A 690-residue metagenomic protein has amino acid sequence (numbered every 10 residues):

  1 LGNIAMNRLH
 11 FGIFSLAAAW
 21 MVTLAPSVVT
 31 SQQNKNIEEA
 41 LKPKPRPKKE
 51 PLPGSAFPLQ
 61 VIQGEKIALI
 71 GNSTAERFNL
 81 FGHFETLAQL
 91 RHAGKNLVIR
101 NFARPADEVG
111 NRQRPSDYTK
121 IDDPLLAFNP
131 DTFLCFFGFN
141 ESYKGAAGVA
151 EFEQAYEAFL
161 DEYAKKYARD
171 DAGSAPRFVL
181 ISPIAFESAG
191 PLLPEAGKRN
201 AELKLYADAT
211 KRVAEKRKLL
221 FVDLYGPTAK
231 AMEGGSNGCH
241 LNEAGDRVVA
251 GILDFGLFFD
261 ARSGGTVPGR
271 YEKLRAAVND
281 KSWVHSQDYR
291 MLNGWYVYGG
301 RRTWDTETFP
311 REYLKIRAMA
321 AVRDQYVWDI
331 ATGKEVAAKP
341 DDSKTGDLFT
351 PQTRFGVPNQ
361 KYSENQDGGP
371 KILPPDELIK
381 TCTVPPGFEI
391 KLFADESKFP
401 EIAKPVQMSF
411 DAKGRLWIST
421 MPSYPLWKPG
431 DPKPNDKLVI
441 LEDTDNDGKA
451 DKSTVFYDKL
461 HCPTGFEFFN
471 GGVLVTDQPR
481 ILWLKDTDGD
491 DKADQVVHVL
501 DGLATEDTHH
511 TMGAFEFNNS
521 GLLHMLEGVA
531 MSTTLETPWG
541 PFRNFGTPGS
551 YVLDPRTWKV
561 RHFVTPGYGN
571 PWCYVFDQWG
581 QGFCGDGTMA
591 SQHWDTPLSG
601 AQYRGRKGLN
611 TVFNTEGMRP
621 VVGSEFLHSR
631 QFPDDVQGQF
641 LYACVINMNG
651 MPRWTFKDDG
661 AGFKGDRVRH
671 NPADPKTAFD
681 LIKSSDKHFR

Functional and structural regions predicted by a protein language model:
G12-A25: Bacterial N-terminal signal peptides
S31-P51, Q60-Q63, N79, A172 (+2 more regions): Conserved catalytic region of serine esterases and O-acyltransferases that act on ester linkages in lipids
N34-P105, I121-N129, F133, V249: Serine-esterase "nucleophile elbow" of acetyl-processing enzymes
P43, P351-R690: Beta-propeller domains with acidic blade repeats across secreted/periplasmic ectodomains and cytosolic WD/CNH propellers
V61, I70, L80-G82, R104 (+6 more regions): Oxyanion-hole/transition-state-stabilizing segment in secreted/luminal serine hydrolases and related acyltransferases
K66-G71, V98-A103, D131-F137, R177-S182 (+7 more regions): Structural recognition of the beta-strand scaffold that forms the well-ordered cores of secreted hydrolase catalytic
A164-R177, L219: A short helix->loop->beta-strand "cap" motif at the edges of active sites that frequently abuts
S188-L224: Substrate-gating cap/lid alpha-helix
